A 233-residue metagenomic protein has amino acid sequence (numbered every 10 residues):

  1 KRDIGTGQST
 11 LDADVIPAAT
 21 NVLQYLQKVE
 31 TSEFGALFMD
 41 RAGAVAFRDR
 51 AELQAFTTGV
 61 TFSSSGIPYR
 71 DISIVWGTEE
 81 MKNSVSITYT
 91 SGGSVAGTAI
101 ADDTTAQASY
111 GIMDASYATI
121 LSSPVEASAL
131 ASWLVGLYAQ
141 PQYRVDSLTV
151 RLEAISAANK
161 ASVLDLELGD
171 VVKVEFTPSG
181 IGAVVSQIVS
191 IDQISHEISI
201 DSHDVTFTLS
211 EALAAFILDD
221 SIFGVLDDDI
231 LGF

Functional and structural regions predicted by a protein language model:
R2-K28, F56-T57: Short acidic/polar beta-strand-loop edge motifs in secreted extracellular and Gram-negative envelope-associated
Q24-I188, S195-I200, A214-I217, I222-F233: Acidic, small/polar-enriched beta strand-loop surface segments
V205-F207: Short aromatic-glycine-enriched beta-strand elements
